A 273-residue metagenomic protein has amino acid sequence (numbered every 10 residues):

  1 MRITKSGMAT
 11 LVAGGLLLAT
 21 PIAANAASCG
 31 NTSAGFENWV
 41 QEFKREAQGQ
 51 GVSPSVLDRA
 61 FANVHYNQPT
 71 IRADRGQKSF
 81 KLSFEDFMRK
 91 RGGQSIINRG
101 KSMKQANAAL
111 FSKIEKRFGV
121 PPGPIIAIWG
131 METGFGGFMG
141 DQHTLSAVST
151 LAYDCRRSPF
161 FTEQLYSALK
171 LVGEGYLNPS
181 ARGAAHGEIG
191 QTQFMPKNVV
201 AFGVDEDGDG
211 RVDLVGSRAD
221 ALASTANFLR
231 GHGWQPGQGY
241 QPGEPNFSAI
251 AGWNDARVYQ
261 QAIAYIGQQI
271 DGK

Functional and structural regions predicted by a protein language model:
M1-L11: Bacterial N-terminal signal peptides that target proteins for export
A9-A19: Bacterial N-terminal signal peptides
T20-A26: Sec/Tat signal peptide C-region and signal peptidase I cleavage site
A26-R45: Short N-terminal segments immediately surrounding and downstream of signal-peptide cleavage
V52-K273: Catalytic glycan-binding domains that act on GlcNAc-containing polysaccharides
